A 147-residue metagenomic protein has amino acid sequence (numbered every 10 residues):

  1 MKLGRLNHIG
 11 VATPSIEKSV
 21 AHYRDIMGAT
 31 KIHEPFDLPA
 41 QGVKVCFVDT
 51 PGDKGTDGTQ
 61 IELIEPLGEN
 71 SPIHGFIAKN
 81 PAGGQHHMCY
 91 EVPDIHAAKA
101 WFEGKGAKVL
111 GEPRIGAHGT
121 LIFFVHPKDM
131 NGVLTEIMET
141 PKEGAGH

Functional and structural regions predicted by a protein language model:
M1, G146-H147: Eukaryotic N-terminal low-complexity, Ser/Thr- and Lys/Arg-rich leader segments that predominantly function as
M1, V11-G58, A97-K108, E112-T120 (+1 more regions): Core segments of cupin and vicinal oxygen chelate
L6-P14, C46-T59, L67-G68, I73-A97 (+1 more regions): Vicinal oxygen chelate
P51, I64-P66, K128, T140: Generic beta-structure capping elements
K54-I61, D129-L134: Short, charged/polar, Gly/Pro-enriched secondary-structure boundary elements
R114-I122, N131, M138-G146: Structural preference for solvent-exposed beta-strand-turn elements and adjacent flexible terminal/loop segments within
